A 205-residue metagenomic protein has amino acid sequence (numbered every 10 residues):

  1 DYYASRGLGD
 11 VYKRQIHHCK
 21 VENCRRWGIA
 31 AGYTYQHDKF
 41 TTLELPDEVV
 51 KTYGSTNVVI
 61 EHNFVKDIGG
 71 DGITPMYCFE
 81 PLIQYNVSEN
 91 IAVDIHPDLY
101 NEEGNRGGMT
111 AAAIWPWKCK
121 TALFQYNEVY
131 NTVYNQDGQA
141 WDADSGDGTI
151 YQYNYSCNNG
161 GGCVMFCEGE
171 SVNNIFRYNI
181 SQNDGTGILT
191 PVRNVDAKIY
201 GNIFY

Functional and structural regions predicted by a protein language model:
Y2-Y12: Single conserved hydrophobic/aromatic residue that forms the stacking wall/gate of nucleotide- or nucleobase-binding
S5, A30-A31, H37, A113: Carbohydrate-interacting regions of secretory-pathway proteins
G7, G28, G32-Y33, A92 (+1 more regions): Glycine-centered flexibility motif
K13-R26, D38-D71, F79-G104, T110-A113 (+5 more regions): Right-handed parallel beta-helix
A31, P75, P116, A143 (+2 more regions): Extracellular beta-strand solenoids
